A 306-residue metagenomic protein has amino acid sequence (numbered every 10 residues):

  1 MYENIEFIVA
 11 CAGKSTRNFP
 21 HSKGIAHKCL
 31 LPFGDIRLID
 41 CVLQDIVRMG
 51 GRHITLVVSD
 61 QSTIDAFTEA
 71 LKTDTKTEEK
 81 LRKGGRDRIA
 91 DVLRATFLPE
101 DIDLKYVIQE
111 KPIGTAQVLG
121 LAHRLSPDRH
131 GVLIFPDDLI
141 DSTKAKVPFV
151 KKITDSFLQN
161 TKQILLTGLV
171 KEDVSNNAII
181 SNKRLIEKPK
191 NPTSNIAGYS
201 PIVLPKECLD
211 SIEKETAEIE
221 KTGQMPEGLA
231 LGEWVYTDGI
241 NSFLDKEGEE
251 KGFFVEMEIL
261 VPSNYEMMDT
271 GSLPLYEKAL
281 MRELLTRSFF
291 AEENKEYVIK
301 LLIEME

Functional and structural regions predicted by a protein language model:
M1-G24, Q44-M49, H53-T55: N-terminal nucleotide-binding beta1-loop-alpha1 segment
K14, D138, L273: Active-site metal-binding loops of divalent metal-dependent hydrolases
K23-D40: Short catalytic helix/loop segments, enriched in acidic residues and glycine and frequently bearing histidine
I36-V47, A122: Histidine-anchored nucleotide/phosphate-binding helix
H53-D60, G84: Short beta-strand/loop segment that forms part of the nucleotide-sugar
T75-G85: A glycine-rich helix N-cap at a beta->alpha junction
T77-E79, A90-N177, E213: Conserved beta-loop-beta/alpha segment of the NTase-like Rossmann-fold superfamily that binds/positions NTPs
A145-V150, T154-L158, K183-Y297: Catalytic-core segments of class I nucleotidyltransferases/pyrophosphorylases that form NMP-activated intermediates
